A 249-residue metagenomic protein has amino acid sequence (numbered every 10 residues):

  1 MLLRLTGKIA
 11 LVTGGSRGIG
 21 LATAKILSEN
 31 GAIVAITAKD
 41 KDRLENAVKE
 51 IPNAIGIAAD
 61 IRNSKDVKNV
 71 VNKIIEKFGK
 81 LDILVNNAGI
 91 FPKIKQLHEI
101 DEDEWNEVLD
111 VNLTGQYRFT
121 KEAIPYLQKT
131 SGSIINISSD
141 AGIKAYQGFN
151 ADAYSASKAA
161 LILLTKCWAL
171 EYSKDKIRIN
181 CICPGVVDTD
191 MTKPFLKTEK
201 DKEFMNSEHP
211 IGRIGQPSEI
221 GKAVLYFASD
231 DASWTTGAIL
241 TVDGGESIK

Functional and structural regions predicted by a protein language model:
R4, F91-I94, V224-L225, T236-K249: Short C-terminal tail/terminal secondary-structure segment of NAD(P)H-dependent dehydrogenase/reductase domains
I9, S16-R17: Conserved glycine-rich cofactor-binding loop
K41, A58-V70, E102, S218-E219: The beta1-alpha1 cofactor-binding region of Rossmann-like NAD(H)/NADP(H)-dependent oxidoreductases
K95-L97, D101-L109, M205: Substrate-binding pocket helix/loop in short-chain dehydrogenase/reductase
T120, S157, T165: Active-site helix of classical SDR
P125, L170-K174, S233: Alpha-helical segment proximal to the catalytic Tyr-Lys
S139: Residue(s) in the substrate-gating loop at a strand-loop-helix junction that position the organic substrate next
